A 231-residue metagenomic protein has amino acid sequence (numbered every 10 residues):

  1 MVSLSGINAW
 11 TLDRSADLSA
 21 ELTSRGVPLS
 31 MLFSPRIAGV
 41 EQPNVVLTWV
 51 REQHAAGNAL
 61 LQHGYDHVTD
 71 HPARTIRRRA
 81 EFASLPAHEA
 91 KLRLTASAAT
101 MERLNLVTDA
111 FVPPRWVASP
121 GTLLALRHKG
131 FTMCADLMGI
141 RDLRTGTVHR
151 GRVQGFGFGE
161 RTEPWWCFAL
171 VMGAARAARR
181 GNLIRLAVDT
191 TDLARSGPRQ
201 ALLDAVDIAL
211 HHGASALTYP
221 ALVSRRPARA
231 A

Functional and structural regions predicted by a protein language model:
M1-A59, V107, R199: Active-site beta->alpha N-cap acidic-glycine motif
V2-L4, L29-M31, L60-H63, T108-F111 (+3 more regions): Hydrophobic faces of well-ordered beta-strands that scaffold small-molecule active sites in alpha/beta enzyme cores
G6-R14, S34-T48, V112-G121, G159-C167 (+2 more regions): Acidic-and-aromatic substrate-binding clefts and catalytic sites of carbohydrate-active enzymes
G26, S30, M133, V188-A231: C-terminal domain-boundary segment and adjacent tail
H63-T69: Short glycine-enriched loops at secondary-structure junctions
H71-S84: Surface-exposed, active-site-proximal loop segments in enzymatic domains
S84-Q154, A194, P198-Q200: Catalytic domains of cell-wall/extracellular-matrix polysaccharide-remodeling enzymes, centered on de-N-acetylation
R152-D192, S196-G197: A conserved mid-domain beta-alpha-beta active-site/ligand-binding segment of alpha/beta enzyme cores
